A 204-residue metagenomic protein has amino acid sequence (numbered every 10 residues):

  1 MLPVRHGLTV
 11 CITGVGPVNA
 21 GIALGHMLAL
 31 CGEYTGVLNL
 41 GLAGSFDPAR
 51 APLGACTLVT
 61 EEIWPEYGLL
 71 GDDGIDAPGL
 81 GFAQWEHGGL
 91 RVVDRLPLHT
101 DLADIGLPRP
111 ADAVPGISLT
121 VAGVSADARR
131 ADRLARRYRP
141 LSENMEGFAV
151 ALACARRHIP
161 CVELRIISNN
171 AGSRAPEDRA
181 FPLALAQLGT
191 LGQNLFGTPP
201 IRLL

Functional and structural regions predicted by a protein language model:
M1-E33: N-terminal short beta-loop-beta anion/metal-coordinating cradle
V15-G16, E61-W64, I166-N169: Short, acidic/turn-prone active-site loops that include or flank metal/cofactor- and phosphate-binding residues
E33, P52, V114, R139 (+1 more regions): Short loop/turn motifs at secondary-structure junctions
T35-L38: Structural motif
D47-R137: Mid-sequence, gly/pro-rich, charge-dense loop/helix-turn segments that line enzyme active sites
V121-E163, S168-G172: A C-terminal functional module that forms or caps the active site or interfaces directly with catalytic machinery
C161, I166-L204: Regulatory input/activation interfaces that engage signals or partners
